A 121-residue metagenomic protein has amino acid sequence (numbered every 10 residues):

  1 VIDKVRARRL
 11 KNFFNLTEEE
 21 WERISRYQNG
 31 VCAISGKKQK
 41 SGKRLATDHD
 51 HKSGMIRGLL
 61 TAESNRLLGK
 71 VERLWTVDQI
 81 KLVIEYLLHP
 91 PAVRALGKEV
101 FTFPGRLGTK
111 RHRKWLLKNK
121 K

Functional and structural regions predicted by a protein language model:
V1-A46, H51-K120: Contiguous alpha-helical segments
